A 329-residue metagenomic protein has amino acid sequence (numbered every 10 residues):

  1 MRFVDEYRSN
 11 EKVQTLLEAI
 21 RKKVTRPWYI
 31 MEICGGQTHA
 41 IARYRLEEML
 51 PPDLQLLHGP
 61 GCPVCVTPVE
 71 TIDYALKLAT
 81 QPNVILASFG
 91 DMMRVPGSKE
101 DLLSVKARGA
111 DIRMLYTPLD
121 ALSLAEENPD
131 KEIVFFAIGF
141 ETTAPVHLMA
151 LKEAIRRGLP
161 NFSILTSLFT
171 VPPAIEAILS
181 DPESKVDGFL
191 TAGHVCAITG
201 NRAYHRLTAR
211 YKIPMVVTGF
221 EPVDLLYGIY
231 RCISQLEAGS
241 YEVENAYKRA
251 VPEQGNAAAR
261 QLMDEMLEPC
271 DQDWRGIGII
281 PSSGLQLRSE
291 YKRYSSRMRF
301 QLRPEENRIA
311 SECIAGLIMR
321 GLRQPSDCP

Functional and structural regions predicted by a protein language model:
M1-D130, A144, L148, K152-R157 (+5 more regions): Metallocofactor- and cofactor-centric catalytic cores in central/energy metabolism, strongly enriched
T67, S163-A174, G188, A192-V195 (+1 more regions): Phosphate-binding chemistry for phosphorylated carbohydrates and sugar-nucleotides
L115, F136, T218-G219: Active-site-adjacent beta-strand anchor residues
R157-P160, G239: Secondary-structure transition/capping motifs at alpha-helix termini and the adjoining loop/turn into the next element
E183-P252: A conserved active-site cap/scaffold subdomain adjacent to cofactor or substrate pockets
Y227-L317: Internal helical hairpin/lid segments
